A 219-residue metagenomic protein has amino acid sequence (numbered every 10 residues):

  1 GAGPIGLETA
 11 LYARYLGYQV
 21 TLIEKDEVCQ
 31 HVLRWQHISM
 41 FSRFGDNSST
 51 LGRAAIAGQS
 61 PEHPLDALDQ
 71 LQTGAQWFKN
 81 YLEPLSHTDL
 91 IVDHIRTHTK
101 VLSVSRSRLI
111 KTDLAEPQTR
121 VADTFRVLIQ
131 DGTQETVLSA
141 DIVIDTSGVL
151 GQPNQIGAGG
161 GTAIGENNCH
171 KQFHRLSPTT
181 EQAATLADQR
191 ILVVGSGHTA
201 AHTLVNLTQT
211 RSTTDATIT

Functional and structural regions predicted by a protein language model:
G1-T21, V193-R211: N-terminal Rossmann-like FAD-binding beta1-loop-alpha1 element of flavoenzymes
P4, L11-D26, G45, I110 (+1 more regions): Rossmann-like nucleotide/phosphate-binding core characteristic of flavoprotein oxidoreductases
Q19, R190, D215-T219: Residues at the starts of beta-strands that form the adenosine-phosphate
E27-N80, L176-T179, T219: Glycine-rich active-site loop/strand segments that organize a redox cofactor
L33-Q36, F44, S107-I110, E116 (+1 more regions): Short aromatic-enriched loop/helix-cap "lid" or pocket-rim segments at secondary-structure transitions that line
P64-I142, S147-Q152: Feature captures the FAD/FMN-dependent oxidoreductase FAD-binding
G74, D145-T210: Glycine-rich dinucleotide-binding loop and its adjacent helix/turn
V121-T124, Q209-T219: A Rossmann-like FAD-binding core segment of flavoenzymes
